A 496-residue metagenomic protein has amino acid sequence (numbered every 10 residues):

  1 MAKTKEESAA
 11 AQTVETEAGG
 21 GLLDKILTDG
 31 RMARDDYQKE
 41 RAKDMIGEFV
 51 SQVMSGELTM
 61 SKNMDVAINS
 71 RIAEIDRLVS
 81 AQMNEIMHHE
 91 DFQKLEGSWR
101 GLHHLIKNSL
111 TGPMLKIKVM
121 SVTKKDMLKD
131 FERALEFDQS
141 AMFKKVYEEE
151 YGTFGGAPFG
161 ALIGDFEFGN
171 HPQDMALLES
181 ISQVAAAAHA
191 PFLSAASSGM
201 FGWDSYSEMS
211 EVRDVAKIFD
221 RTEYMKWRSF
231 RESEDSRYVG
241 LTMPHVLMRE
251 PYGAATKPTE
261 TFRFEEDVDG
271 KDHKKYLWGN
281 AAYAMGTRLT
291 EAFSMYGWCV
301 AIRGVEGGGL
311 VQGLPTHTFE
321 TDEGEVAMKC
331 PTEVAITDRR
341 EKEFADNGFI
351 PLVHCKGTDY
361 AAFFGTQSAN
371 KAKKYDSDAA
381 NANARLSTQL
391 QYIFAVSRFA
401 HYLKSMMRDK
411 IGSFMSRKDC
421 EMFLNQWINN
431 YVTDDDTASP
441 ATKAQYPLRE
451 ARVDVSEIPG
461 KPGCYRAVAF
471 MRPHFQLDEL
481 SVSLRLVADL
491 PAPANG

Functional and structural regions predicted by a protein language model:
A2-K125, E132: N-terminal-proximal low-complexity accessory segments that begin disordered and transition into the first
F49, L78, Q82, S98-L105 (+4 more regions): Generic, well-ordered alpha-helical scaffold segments in large soluble proteins
E90-G97, L115, G202-W203, A438-Q445: Short, glycine/acidic-rich hinge or "gate" loops at secondary-structure transitions that mediate conformational
G97-N170: Long, charge-patterned amphipathic interaction tracts in eukaryotic proteins
Y151-P331: Extended, regular secondary-structure scaffolds
R263-M422, E479-V482: Long, contiguous, structured domain-core segments that constitute the functional module of a protein
D419-A444: Short, hydrophobic/π-rich interface segment
R452-G496: C-terminal edge-of-domain segments
